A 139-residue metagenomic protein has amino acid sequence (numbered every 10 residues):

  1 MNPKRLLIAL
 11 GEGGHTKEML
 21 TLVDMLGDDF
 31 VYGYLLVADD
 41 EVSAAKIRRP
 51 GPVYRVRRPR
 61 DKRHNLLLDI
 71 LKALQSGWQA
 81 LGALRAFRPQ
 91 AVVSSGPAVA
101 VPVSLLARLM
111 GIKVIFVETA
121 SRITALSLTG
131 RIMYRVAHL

Functional and structural regions predicted by a protein language model:
N2-L7: Extreme N-terminal starter segment of soluble prokaryotic enzymes
L10-E12, F30-K72: Conserved nucleotide-sugar phosphate-binding/catalytic loop shared by glycosyltransferases and other
H15-G27: Short amphipathic alpha-helix
D24-D29, I132-R135: Short, conserved loop/helix-junction motifs that constitute active-site signature segments in enzyme catalytic cores
L66-Q90: An amphipathic, basic-hydrophobic alpha-helix
L81-A91, V101-V114, I132: Glycosyltransferases and closely related glycan-assembly transferases that use nucleotide-activated donors
S95-V99: Short His-centered aromatic/hydrophobic patch
I112-L139: Active-site-proximal region of nucleotide-activated glycan assembly enzymes, centered on histidine/acidic-rich loops
